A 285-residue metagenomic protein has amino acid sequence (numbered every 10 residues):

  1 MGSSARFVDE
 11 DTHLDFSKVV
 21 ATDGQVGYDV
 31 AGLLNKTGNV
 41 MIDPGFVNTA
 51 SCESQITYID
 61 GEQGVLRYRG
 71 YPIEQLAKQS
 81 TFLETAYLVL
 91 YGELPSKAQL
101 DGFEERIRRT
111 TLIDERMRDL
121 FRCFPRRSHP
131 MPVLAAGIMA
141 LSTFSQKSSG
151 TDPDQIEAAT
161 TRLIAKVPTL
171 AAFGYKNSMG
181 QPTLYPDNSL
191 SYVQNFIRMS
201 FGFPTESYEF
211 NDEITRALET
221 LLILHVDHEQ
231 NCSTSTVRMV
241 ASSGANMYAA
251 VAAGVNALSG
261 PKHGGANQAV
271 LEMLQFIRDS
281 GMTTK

Functional and structural regions predicted by a protein language model:
M1-K285: Hydrophobic alpha-helical bundle cores within soluble ligand-binding/oligomerization subdomains
